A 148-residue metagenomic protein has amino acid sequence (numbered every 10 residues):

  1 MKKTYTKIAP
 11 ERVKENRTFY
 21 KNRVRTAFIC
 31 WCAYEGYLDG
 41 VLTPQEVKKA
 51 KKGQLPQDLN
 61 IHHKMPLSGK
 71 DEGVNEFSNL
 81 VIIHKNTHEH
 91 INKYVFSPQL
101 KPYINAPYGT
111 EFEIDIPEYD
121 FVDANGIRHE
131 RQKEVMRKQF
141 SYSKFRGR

Functional and structural regions predicted by a protein language model:
M1-N60, L67-R148: Nuclease and nuclease-like effector domains acting on nucleic acids or nucleotide cofactors
